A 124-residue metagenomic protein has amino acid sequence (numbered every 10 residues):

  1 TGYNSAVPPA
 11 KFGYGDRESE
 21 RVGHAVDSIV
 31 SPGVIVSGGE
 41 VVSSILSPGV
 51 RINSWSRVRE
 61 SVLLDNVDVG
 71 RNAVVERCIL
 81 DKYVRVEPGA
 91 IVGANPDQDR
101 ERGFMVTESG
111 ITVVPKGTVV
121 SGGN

Functional and structural regions predicted by a protein language model:
T1-N124: Left-handed beta-helix
